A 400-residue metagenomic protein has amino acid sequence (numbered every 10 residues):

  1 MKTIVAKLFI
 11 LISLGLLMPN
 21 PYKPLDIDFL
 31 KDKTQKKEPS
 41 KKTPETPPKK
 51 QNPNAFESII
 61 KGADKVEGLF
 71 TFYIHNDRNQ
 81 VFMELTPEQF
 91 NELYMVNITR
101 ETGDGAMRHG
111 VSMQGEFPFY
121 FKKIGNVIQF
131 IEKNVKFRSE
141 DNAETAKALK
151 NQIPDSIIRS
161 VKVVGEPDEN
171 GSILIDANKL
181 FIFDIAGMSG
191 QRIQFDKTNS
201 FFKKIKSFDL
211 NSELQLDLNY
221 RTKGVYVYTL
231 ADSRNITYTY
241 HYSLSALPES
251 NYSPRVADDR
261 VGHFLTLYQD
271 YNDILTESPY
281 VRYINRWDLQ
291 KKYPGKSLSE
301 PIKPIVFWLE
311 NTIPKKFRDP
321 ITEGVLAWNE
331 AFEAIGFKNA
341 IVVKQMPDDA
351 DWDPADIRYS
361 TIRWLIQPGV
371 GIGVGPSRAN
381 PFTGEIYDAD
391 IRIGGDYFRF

Functional and structural regions predicted by a protein language model:
K2-L11: Sec-dependent signal peptide recognition, specifically the positively charged N-region followed immediately by
L11-P19: Hydrophobic h-region of N-terminal signal peptides that target proteins for export in Gram-negative bacteria
Y22-I313, T322, A331, I335 (+1 more regions): Auxiliary tRNA-acceptor-end handling modules of aminoacyl-tRNA synthetases
I341: Conserved structured catalytic cores and adjacent interaction surfaces of nucleotide-binding/hydrolyzing enzymes
